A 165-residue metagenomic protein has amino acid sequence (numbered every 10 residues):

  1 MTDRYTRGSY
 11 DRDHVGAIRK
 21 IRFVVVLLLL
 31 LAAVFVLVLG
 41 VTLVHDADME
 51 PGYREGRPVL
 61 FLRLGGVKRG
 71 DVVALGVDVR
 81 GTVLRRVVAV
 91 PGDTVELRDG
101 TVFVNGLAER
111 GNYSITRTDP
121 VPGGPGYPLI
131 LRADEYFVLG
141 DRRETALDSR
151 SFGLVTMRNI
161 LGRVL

Functional and structural regions predicted by a protein language model:
T2-V25, L37-L165: Soluble "head" domains of membrane/secretory-pathway proteins
L30-V38: Hydrophobic alpha-helical membrane-insertion segments, chiefly the h-region of N-terminal signal peptides
